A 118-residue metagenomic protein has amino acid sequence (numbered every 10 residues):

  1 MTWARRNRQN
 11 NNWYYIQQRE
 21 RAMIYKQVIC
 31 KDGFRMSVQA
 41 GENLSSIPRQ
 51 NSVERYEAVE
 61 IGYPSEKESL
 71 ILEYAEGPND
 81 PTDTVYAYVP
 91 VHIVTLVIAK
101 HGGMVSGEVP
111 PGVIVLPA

Functional and structural regions predicted by a protein language model:
M1-A4, A118: Structural boundary micro-motifs
W3-A22: Short, Lys/Arg-enriched N-terminal segments with co-localized hydrophobic residues within the first ~10-30 amino acids
N7-N12, N43, N51, N79: Detector for Asparagine
Y14-Y15, Y25, Y56, Y63 (+2 more regions): Sequence-level detector for tyrosine residue identity
M23-R55: Amphipathic, interaction-prone secondary-structure segments
V28, V38, I61-Y63, V94 (+1 more regions): Generic structural hydrophobic/aromatic packing signal, biased to beta-strands
Q50-L72: Short secondary-structure subsegments characteristic of cysteine-rich extracellular domains
E68-A118: Low-complexity intrinsically disordered segments
